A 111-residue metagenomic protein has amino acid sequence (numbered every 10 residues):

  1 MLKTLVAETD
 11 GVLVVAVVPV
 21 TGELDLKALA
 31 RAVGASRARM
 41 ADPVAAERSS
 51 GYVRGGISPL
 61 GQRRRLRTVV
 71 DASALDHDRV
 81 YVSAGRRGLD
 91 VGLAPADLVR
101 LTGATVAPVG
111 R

Functional and structural regions predicted by a protein language model:
M1-R111: Extended, low-hydrophobicity, polar/charged segments
